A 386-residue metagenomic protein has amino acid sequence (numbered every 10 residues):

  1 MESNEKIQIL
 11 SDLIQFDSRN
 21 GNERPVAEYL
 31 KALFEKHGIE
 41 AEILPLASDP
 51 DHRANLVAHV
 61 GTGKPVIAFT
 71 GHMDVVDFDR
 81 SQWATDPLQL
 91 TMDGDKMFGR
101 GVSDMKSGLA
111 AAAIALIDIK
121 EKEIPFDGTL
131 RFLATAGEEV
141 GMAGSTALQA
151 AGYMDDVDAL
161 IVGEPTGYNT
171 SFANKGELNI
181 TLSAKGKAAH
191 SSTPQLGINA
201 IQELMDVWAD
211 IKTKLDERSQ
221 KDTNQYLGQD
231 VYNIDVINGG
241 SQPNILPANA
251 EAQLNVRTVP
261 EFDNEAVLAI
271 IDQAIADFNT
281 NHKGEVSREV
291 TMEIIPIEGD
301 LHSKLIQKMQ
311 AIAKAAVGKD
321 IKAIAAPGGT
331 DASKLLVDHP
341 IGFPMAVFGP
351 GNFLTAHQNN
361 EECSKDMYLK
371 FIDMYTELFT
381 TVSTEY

Functional and structural regions predicted by a protein language model:
M1-F98, E121, F126, A332 (+1 more regions): Acidic/His- and Gly-rich active-site-bordering loop/insert found across diverse amide/peptide-bond hydrolases
L13, D17, F34, E164 (+2 more regions): Residue-level signal for inorganic ion chemistry
H37, K122-F126, Y153-M154, D277-K283 (+1 more regions): Short helix-capping segments at alpha-helix termini
F78-D93, D156-V157, F172-S183, A311 (+1 more regions): Acidic-glycine-rich active-site phosphate/pyrophosphate-binding loop
P87-G101, K185-G186, K314-V317: Glycine/charged-rich beta-loop-alpha catalytic/anionic-binding loops adjacent to active sites
V102-S103, S107-T213, N359-K370: Fold-level recognition of mixed alpha/beta catalytic cores in primary-metabolism enzymes, strongest
N179-Y386: Metal-dependent amide/peptide-bond hydrolase catalytic core, centered on the "pita-bread" metallohydrolase fold
